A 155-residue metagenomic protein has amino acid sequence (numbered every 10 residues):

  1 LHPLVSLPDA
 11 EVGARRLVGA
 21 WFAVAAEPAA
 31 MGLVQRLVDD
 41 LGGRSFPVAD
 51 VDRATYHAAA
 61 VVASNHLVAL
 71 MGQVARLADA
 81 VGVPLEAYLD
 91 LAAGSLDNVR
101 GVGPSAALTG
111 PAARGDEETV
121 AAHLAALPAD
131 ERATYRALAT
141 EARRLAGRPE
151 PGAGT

Functional and structural regions predicted by a protein language model:
L1-G13: Rossmann-like NAD(P)(H) cofactor-binding subdomain of soluble oxidoreductases
H2, H57, H123: Histidine-centered active-site/metal-ligand motif
S6-D9, S64, G110, R114: Generic structural "secondary-structure junction" signal
S6-P8, M31, T119: Short, acidic Gly/Pro/Ser/Thr-rich loop/turn segments
V12-G101: Internal alpha-helical scaffold of NAD(P)-dependent oxidoreductase catalytic cores
E86-T155: NAD(P)-dependent Rossmann-like dehydrogenase/reductase catalytic/cofactor-binding core
